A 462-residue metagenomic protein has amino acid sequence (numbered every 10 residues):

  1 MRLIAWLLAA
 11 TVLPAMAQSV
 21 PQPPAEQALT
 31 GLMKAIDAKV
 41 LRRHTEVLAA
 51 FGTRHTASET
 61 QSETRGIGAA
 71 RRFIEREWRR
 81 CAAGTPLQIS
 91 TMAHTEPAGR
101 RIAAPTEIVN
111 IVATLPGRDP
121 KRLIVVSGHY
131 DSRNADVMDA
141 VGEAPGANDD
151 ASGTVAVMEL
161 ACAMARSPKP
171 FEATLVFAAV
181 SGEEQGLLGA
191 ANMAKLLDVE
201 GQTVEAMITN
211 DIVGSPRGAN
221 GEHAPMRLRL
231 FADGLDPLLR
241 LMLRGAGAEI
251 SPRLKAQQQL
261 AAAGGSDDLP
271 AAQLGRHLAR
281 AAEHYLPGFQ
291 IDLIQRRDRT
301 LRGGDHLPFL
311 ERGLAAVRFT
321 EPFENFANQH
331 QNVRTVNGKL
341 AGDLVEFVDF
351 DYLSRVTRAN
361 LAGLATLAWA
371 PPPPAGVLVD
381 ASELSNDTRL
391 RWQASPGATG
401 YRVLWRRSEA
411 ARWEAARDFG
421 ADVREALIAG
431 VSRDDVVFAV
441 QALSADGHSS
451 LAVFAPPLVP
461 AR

Functional and structural regions predicted by a protein language model:
S19-R65, A327-N328, V336-D343: N-terminal capping segment at the start of a domain
R43-P116: A non-catalytic alpha/beta surface segment that caps or lines the substrate-entry region of metallo-dependent hydrolase
I89, V213-P374: Active-site-adjacent substrate-binding region of metalloamidase/peptidase-like peptide-processing proteins
A104-V109, N134, D139-A261, D267: Acidic/histidine-rich catalytic neighborhood of metal-dependent amide-processing enzymes
N386-A398: Conserved aromatic anchor
Y401-V403: Short beta-strand elements bearing conserved aromatic residues within extracellular beta-rich modules
A415-V423: Short beta-strand segments within Ig-like beta-sandwich modules, predominantly Fibronectin type-III
I428-S450: Beta-strand-rich modules
